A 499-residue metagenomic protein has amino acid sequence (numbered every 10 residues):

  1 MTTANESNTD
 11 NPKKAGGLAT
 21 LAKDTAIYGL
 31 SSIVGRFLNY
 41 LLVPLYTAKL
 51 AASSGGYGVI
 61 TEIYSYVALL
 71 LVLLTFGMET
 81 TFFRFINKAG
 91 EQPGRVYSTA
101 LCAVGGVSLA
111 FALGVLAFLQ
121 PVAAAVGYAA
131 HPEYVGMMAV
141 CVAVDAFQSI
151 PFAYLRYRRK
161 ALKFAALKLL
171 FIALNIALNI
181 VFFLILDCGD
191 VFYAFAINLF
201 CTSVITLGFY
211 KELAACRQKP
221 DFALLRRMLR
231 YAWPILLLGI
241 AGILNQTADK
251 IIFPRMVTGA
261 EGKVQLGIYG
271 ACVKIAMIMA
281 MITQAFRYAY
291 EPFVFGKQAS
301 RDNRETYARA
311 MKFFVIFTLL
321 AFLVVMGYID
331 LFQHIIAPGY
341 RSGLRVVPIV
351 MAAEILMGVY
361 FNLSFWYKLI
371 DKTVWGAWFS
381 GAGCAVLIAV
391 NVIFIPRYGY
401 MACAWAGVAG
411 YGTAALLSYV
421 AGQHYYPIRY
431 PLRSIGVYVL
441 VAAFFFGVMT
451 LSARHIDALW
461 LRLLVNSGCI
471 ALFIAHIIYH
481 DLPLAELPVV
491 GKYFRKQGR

Functional and structural regions predicted by a protein language model:
T2, C102-T247: Hydrophobic transmembrane helix module of multi-pass membrane transport proteins
T2-L21, F192-Y193, T206-Q246, A289 (+3 more regions): Interhelical loop/hinge segments that connect adjacent transmembrane helices in multipass membrane
T2-N11, T450-R499: Membrane-proximal transmembrane or re-entrant/amphipathic helices at the cytosolic face
T3-A4, G16-E79, S108-L116, C141 (+3 more regions): Signature of the first transmembrane helix
A22-G35, E62-I63, A68, V72-Q120 (+2 more regions): Membrane-water interface segments that mark the loop-to-transmembrane alpha-helix transition
D24-V43, F171, A194-F209, L213 (+3 more regions): Transmembrane helical elements of multi-pass membrane transporters/channels
G35-N39, V43, I63-V67, L71 (+9 more regions): Short runs within selected transmembrane alpha-helices of multi-pass transporters and secretion channels
F85-A103, I268-S380: Specific pore-lining/lateral-gate transmembrane helices of multi-pass inner-membrane transport and insertion machines
